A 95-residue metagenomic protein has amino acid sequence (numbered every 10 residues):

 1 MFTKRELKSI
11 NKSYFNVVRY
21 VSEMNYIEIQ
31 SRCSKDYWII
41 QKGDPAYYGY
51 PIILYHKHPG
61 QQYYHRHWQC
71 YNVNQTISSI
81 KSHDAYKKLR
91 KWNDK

Functional and structural regions predicted by a protein language model:
M1-K35, Q61-Q62, N93-K95: Negatively charged, low-complexity tracts enriched in Asp/Glu with abundant Ser/Thr
K4-K8, Y55-K95: Mixed-charge, Lys/Arg-enriched low-complexity segments
F15, Y37, G49-Y50, C70 (+1 more regions): Low-complexity, intrinsically disordered short peptide segments enriched in small/polar/basic residues
V17, I27-I29, W38-I40, I52-L54 (+1 more regions): Hydrophobic beta-strand residues in large extracellular and virion-surface proteins
K35-H65: Short aromatic-glycine-(Arg/Gly/Cys) micro-motifs in beta-strand/loop hairpins
